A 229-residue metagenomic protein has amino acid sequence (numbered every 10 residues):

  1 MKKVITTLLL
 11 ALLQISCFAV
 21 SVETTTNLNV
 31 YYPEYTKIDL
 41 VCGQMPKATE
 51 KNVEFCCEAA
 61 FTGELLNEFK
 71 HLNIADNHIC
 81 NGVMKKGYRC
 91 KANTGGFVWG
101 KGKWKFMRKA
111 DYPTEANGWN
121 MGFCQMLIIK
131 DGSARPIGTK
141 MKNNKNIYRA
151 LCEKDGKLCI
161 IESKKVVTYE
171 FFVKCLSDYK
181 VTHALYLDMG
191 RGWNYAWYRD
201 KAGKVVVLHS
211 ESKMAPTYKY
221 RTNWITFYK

Functional and structural regions predicted by a protein language model:
V4-I15: Sec-dependent N-terminal signal peptides
C17-K229: Gly/Ser/Thr/Pro-rich low-complexity, intrinsically disordered segments
